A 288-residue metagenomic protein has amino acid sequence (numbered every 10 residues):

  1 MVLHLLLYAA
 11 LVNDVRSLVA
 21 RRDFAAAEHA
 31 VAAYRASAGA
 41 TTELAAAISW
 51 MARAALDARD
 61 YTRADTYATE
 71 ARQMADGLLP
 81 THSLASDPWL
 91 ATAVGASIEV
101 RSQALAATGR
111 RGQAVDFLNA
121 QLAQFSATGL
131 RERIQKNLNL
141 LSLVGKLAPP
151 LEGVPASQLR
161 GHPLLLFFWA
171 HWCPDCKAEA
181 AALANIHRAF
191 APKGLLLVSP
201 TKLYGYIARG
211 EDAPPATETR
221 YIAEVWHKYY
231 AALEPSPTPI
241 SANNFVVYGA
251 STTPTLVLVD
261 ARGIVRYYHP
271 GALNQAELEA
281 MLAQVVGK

Functional and structural regions predicted by a protein language model:
R35-L44, M74-A91: Flexible helix-coil transition and linker loops at the boundaries of alpha-helical arrays
A106-A107, R111-E152, L159-G161: N-proximal helix/coil linker or "cap" segments that precede and/or mark the start of modular domains
P155-K177, L183, S199-P200: Short active-site neighborhood of thiol/selenol oxidoreductases, capturing the structured segment around
A178-Y229, P237-N244: Structural microenvironment flanking redox-active thiols in thiol-disulfide oxidoreductases
Y229-A283: Thiol/disulfide oxidoreductase modules built on the thioredoxin-like
